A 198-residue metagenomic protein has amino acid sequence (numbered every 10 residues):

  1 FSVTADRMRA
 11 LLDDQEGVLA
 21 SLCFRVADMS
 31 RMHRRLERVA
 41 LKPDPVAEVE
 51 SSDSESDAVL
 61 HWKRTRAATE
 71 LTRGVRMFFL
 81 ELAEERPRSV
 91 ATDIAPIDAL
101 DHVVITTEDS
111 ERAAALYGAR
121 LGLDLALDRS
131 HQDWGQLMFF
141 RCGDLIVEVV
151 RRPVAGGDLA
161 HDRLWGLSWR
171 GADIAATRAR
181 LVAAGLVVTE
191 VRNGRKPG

Functional and structural regions predicted by a protein language model:
F1-V39, A99-E108, R141, G156-A184: Vicinal oxygen chelate
S2-V3, G17, L71, A91-I94 (+3 more regions): Residue-level signal for the start and early helices of compact helical domains
C23-P96, D133, M138-G143, E148 (+2 more regions): Vicinal oxygen chelate
A47-E50, V103-T106, R129, V150-R152 (+2 more regions): Glycine-rich loops and low-complexity Gly/Arg-rich segments that provide flexible linkers or classic glycine-based
R88-V154: A mid-sequence, solvent-exposed acidic-amphipathic segment
